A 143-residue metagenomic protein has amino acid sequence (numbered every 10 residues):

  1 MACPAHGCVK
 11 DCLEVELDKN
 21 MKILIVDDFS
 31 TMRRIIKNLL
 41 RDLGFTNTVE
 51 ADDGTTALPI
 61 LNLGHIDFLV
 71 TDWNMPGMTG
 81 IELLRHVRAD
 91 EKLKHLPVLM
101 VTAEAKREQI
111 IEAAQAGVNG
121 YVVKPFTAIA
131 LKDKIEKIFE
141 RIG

Functional and structural regions predicted by a protein language model:
S30-V49: Two-component/phosphorelay signaling modules centered on CheY-like receiver
K37-N38, E82, A105-G120: Alpha4 helix (beta4-alpha4-beta5 surface) of REC/receiver domains from two-component response regulators
E50-P59, G80: Helix N-cap/capping motif at the beta->alpha junctions
P59, I81-K94: Short amphipathic alpha-helix used as the core "switch/output" element in two-component signaling
G64-V70: Active-site beta3 strand of CheY-like receiver
M75: Receiver (REC) domain active-site loop signature in two-component systems and cognate sites in sensor histidine kinases
F126-I135: C-terminal output helix
